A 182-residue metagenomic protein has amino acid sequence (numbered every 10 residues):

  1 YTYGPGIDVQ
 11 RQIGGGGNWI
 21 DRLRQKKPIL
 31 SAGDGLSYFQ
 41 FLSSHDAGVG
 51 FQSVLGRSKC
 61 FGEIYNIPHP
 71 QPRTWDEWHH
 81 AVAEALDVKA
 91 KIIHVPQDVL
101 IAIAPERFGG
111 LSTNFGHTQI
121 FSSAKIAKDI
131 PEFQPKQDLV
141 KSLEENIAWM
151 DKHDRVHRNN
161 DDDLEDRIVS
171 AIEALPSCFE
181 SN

Functional and structural regions predicted by a protein language model:
Y1-V9: Conserved beta-loop-beta element that borders a ligand/cofactor-binding pocket
R11-W19, A32-G56, G62-E63, K141: Substrate-positioning beta->alpha
W19-A32, V88-I93, A124: A short C-terminal helix-loop "cap" of Rossmann-like NAD(P)-dependent dehydrogenase/epimerase domains
Y38, G116-T118: Glycine/small-residue-rich pyrophosphate-binding loop that anchors the diphosphate of NDP-sugar donors
L42-H45, P70-R73, F121, Q137: Residue-level signal for the nucleotide or nucleotide-sugar donor/cofactor binding architecture
S53-S112, S123, E144-E145, V156-N182: Mid/C-terminal beta-alpha module of Rossmann-like enzyme folds, strongest in SDR-family dehydrogenases/epimerases
A127-N159: A contiguous, mid-protein "functional segment" used to position or interact with cofactors/ions or partner subunits
